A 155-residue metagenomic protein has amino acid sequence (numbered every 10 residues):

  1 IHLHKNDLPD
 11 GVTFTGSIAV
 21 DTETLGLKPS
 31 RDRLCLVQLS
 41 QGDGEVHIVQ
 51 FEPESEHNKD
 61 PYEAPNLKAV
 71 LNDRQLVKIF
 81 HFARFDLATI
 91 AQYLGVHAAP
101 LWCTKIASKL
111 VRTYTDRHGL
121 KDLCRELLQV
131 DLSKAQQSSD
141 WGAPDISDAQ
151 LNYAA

Functional and structural regions predicted by a protein language model:
I1-V20, L25-A155: Conserved DEDDh/DEDDy metal-dependent 3′-5′ exonuclease domain
